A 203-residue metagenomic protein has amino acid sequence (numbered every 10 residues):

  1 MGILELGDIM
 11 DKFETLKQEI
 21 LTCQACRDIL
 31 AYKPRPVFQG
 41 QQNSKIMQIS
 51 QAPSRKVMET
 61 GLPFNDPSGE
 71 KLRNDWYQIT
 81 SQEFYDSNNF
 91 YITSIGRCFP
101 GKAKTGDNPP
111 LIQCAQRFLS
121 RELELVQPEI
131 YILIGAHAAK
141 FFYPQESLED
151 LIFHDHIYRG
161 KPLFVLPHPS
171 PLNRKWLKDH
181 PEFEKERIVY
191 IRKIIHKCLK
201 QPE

Functional and structural regions predicted by a protein language model:
E5-L199: A polyanion-binding, active-site-adjacent surface
